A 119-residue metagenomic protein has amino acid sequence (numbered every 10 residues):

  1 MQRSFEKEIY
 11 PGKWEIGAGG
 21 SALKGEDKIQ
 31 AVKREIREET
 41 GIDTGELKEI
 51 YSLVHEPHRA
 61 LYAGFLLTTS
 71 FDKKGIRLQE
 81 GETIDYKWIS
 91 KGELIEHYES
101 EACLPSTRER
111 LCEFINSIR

Functional and structural regions predicted by a protein language model:
M1, I50, I89: Hydrophobic residues at beta-strand termini and immediately following loops that shape nucleotide-binding pockets
M1-R34, E38: Conserved Nudix-box catalytic region and its N-terminal flanking loop in Nudix hydrolases and closely related
E6, V54-E56: Short polar/acidic secondary-structure junctions
P11-W14, E56-R119: Nudix hydrolase/Nudix homology domain
G20, L53-V54: Structured beta->alpha junctions
G41-D43, D72: Secondary-structure boundary elements
D43-Y51: A short coil-to-beta-strand element that immediately follows conserved catalytic motifs
